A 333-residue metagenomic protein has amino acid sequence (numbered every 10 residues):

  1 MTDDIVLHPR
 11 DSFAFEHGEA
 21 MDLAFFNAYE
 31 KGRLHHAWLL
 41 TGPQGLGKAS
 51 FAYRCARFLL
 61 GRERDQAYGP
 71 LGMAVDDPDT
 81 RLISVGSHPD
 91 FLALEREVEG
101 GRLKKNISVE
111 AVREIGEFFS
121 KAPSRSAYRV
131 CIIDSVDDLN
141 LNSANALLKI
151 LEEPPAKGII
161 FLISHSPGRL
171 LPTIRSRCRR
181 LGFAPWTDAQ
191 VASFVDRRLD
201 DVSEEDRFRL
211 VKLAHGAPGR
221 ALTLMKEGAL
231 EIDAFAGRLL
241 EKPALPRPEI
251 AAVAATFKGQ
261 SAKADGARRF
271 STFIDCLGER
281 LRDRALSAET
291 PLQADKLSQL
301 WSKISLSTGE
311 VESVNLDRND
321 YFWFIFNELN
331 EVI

Functional and structural regions predicted by a protein language model:
M1-F58, R64-L82, A156-G158, H165-C276 (+2 more regions): Charged, glycine-rich active-site and insertion segments that engage polyanionic ligands
L23-Y29, D77, R81, N106-V130 (+2 more regions): Conserved alpha-helical scaffold flanking the Walker A/P-loop in AAA+ ATPase domains
T41, I133-D134: Residues at the beta-strand->loop junction immediately N-terminal to the Walker
P70-G101: AAA+/P-loop NTPase substrate/partner-engagement loops
S120, N145-I159: Conserved catalytic/switch belt of AAA+ P-loop NTPases
S126-V130, P155-F161: Loop/turn-to-beta-strand initiation segments
S135-L139, P167: Conserved Walker B
N140-N142, P172: Conserved D-loop-proximal element of ABC-family nucleotide-binding domains
